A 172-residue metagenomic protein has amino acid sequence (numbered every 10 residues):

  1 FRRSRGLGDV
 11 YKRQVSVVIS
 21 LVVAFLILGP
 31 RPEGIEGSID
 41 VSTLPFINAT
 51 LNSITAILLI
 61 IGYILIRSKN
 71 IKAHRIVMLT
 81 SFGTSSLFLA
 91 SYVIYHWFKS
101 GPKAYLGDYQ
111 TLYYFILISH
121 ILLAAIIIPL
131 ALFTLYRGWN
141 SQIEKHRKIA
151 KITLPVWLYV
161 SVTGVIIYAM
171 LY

Functional and structural regions predicted by a protein language model:
F1-L7, Y11: Single conserved hydrophobic/aromatic residue that forms the stacking wall/gate of nucleotide- or nucleobase-binding
V17-E33: Alpha-helical transmembrane segments of multi-pass membrane proteins
V22-I27, L87-K99, T163-Y168: C-terminal TM-helix exit segments that contain a strictly Trp-centered aromatic cap at the helix terminus
R31-V41, K99-D108: Membrane-interface helix termini and inter-helical loops of multi-pass transporters
I39-T50, G107-I121: Short aromatic-rich membrane-water interface segments that cap or initiate transmembrane helices in multi-pass membrane
L58-V77, S100: Membrane-helix interface/capping segments
N70-T84, I149-T153: Interfacial segments of alpha-helical transmembrane regions
K151-Y172: Final/C-terminal transmembrane alpha-helix of multipass membrane proteins
